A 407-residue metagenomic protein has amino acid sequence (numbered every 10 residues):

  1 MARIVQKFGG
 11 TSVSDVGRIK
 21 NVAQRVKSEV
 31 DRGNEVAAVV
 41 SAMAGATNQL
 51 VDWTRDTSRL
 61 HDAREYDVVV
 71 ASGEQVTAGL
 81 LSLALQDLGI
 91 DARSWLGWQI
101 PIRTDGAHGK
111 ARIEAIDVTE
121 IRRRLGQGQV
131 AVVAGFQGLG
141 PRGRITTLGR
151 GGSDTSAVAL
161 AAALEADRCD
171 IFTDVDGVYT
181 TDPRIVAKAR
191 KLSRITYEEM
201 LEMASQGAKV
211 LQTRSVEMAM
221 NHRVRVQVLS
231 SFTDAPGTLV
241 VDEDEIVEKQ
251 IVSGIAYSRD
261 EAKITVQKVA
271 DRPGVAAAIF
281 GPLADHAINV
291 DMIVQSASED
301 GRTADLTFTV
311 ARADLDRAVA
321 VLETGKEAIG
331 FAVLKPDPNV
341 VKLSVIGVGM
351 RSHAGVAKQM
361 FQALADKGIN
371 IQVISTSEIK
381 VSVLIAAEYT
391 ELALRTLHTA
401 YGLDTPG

Functional and structural regions predicted by a protein language model:
M1-V216, L384-A386, Y401, T405: Nucleotide/pyrophosphate-binding catalytic subdomain
N34, I90, V224, I288 (+1 more regions): Short phosphate-binding/catalytic loops that engage adenosine nucleotides
V40-N48, V228-V247, F308: Terminal amphipathic helices with adjacent charged low-complexity linkers/tails
S82, R223, Q227-V228: Structured, non-catalytic alpha/beta "coupling" segments that mediate domain-domain communication and provide generic
R168-F172, V226-V228, D291-M292, V373: Short hydrophobic alpha-helical runs that function as membrane-insertion/retention elements
L211, H222, T233-T238, L315: Surface-exposed amphipathic alpha-helical tracts and adjacent flexible/coil segments at the periphery of soluble enzymes
A219: Acidic-aromatic/histidine active-site loop/patch
G237-G407: A conserved regulatory-domain signal marking ACT and ACT-like small-molecule sensing domains and adjacent regulatory
